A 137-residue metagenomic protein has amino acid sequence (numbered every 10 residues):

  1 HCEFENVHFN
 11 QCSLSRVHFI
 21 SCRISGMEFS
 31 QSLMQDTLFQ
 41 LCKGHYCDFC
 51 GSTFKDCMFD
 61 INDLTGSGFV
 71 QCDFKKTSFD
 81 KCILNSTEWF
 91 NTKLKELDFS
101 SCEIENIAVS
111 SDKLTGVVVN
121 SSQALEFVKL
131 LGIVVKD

Functional and structural regions predicted by a protein language model:
H1-D137: Tandem repeat scaffolds
